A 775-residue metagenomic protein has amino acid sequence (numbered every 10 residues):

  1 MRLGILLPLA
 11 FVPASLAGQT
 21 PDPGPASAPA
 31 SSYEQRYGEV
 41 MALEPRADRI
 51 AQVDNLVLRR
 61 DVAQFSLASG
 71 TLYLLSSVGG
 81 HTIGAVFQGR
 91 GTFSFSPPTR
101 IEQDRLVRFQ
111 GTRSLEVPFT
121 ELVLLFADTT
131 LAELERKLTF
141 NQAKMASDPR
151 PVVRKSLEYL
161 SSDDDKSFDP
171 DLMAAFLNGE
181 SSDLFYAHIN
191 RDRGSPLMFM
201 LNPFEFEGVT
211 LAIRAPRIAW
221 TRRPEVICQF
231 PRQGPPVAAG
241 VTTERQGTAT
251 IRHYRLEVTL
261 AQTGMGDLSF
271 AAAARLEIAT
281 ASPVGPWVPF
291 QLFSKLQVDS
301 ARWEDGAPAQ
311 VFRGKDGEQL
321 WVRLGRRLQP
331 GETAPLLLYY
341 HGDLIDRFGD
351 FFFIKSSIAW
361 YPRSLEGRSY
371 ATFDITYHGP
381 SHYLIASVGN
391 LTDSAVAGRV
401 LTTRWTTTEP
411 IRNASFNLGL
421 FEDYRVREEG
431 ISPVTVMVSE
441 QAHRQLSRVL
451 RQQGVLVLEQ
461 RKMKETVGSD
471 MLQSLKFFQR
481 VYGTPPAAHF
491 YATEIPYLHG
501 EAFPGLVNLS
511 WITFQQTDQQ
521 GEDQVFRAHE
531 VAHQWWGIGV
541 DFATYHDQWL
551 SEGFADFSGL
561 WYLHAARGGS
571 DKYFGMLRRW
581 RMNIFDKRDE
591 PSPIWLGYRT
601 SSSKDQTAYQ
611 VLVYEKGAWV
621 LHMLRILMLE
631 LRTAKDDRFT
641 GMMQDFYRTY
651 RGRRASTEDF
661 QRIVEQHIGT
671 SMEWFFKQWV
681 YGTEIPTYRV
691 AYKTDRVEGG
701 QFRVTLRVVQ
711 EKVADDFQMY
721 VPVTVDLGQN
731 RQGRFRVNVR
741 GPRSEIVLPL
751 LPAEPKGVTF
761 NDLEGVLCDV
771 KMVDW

Functional and structural regions predicted by a protein language model:
G18-A271, R363-G367, E673-W674, Q678: N-terminal, polar/Ser/Thr-rich
V53, A63-S66, T71-L115, F119-V123 (+8 more regions): Solvent-exposed beta-strand/loop surfaces of large extracellular or lumenal domains
G234-R275, A279-V284, Q291-K295, S364-A528 (+2 more regions): Hydrophobic helix-coil surface modules that form long, contiguous segments used for peptide/substrate interaction
A239-T248, P330, Y339-H378, R427 (+2 more regions): Glycine/proline-rich low-complexity spacer/linker segments in large multi-domain proteins
S282, Q610-L706: Amphipathic alpha-helical substructures
P286-V288, S294-D305, A386, K635 (+1 more regions): Beta-strand-rich binding/interaction modules
F353, Y377, L472, N508-R581 (+1 more regions): Zinc-dependent metallopeptidase catalytic helix centered on the HExxH motif and its immediate flanking segment
E552, D556-M623, L627, Y650: Acidic/His/Gly-enriched intrinsically disordered linker/tail segments that often contain short helix/coil "MoRF-like"
